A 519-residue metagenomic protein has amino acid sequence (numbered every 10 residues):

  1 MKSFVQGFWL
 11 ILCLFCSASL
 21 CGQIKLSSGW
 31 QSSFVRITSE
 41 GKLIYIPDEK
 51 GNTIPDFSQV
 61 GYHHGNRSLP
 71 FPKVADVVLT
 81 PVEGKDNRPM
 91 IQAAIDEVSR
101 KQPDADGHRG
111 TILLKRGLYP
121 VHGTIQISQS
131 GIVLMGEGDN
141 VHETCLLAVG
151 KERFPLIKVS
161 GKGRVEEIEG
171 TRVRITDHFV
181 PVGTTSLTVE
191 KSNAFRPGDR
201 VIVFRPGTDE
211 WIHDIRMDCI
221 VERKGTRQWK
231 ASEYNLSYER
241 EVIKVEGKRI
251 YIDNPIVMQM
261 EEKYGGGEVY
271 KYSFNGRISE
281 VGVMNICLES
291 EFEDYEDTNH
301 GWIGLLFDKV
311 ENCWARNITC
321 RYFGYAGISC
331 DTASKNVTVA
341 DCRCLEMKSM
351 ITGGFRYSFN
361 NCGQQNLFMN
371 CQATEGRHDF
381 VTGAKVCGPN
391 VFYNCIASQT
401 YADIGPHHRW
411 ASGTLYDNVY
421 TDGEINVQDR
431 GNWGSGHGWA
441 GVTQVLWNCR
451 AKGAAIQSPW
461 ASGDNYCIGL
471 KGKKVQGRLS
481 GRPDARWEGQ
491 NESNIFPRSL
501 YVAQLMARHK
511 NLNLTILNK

Functional and structural regions predicted by a protein language model:
M1-Q23: Bacterial Sec-dependent N-terminal signal peptides
A18-D294, Y466-K519: Extracellular "leader-to-stem" segments immediately downstream of a signal peptide or signal-anchor in secreted/lumenal
G110, G117, G123, S130-I132 (+15 more regions): The right-handed parallel beta-helix/beta-solenoid scaffold, focusing on the short coil/turn and N-cap positions
L113-K115, P120, Q126, V133-M135 (+17 more regions): Extracellular beta-strand solenoid repeats
T124-S128, V141-K162, E166, T188 (+9 more regions): Glycine-rich beta-solenoid repeat tracts in large extracellular/virion proteins
G131, E137, S279-S290, E311-Y322 (+5 more regions): Right-handed parallel beta-helix
D199, R205-E239, I243-K244, M284-L367: Right-handed parallel beta-helix
V391-K519: Gly/Ser/Thr/Ala-enriched C-terminal appendages of enzymes
